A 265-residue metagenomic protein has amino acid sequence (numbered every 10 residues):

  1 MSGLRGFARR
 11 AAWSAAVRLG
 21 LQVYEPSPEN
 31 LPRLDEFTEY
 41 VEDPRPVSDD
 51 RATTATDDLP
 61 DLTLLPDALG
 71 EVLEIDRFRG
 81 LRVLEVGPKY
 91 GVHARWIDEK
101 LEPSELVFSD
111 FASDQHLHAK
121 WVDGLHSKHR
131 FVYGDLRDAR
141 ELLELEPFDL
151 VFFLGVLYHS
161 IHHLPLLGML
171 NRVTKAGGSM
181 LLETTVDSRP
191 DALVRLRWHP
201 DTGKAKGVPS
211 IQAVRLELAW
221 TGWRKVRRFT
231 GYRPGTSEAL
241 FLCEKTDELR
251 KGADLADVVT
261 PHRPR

Functional and structural regions predicted by a protein language model:
M1-D50, T260-R265: Membrane-proximal basic amphipathic "stem/tether" segments
P60-R79: Conserved alpha-helix/loop element of class I SAM-dependent methyltransferases that forms part of the SAM/SAH-binding
V92-Y133, R137: Class I SAM-dependent methyltransferase SAM/SAH-binding core
F152: A conserved beta-strand element that flanks and buttresses the S-adenosyl-L-methionine
L164-S179: A short glycine-rich, Lys/Arg-flanked "PGG" loop and its adjoining helix->strand segment in the class I
G177-D187: Conserved beta-strand signature within the Rossmann-like core of class I S-adenosyl-L-methionine
T185-A205: Short, glycine-/aromatic-enriched active-site segment of Class I SAM-dependent methyltransferases
A205-G222: Short alpha-helix
